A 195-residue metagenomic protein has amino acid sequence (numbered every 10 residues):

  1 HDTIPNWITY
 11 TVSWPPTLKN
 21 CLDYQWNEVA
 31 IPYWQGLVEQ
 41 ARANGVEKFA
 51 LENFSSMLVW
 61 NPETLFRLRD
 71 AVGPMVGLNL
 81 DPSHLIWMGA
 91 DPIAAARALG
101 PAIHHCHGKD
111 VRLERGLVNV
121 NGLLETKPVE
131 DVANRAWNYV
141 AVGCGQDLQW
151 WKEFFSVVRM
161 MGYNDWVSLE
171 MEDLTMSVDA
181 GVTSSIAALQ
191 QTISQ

Functional and structural regions predicted by a protein language model:
H1-G77: Active-site acidic/histidine proton-transfer and metal-coordination neighborhood in alpha/beta enzyme cores
D2, E52-S56, D81-L85, K109-L113 (+2 more regions): Active-site beta-loop-alpha junctions enriched in small/polar residues
K19-D23, A136-V140, M171: A short, mixed-charge helix-start or loop-turn motif at secondary-structure junctions
A30, F49, D81, C106 (+3 more regions): Conserved, mostly hydrophobic/aromatic
I31, Q35-R42, F66-R69, G100 (+3 more regions): A structural alpha-helix within SAM-dependent methyltransferase catalytic domains
N44-K48, G73-M75, P101-I103, M160-W166: A general structural motif
P62-F66, I86-Y163, D179-A180: Gly/Pro-rich active-site loop or hairpin
V178-Q195: C-terminal helical cap(s) of enzyme catalytic domains, especially alpha/beta-barrels
